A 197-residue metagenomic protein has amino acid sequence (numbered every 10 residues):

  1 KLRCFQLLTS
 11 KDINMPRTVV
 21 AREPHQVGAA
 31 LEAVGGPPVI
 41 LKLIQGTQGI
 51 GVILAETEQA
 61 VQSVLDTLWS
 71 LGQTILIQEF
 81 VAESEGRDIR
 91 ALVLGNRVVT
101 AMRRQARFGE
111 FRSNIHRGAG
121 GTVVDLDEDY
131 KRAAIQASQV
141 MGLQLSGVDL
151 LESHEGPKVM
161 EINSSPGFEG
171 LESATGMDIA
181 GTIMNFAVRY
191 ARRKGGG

Functional and structural regions predicted by a protein language model:
K1-G86, E128: Active-site nucleotide/adenylate-binding loops and adjacent lid/helix of ATP-dependent enzymes
N14, R97, Q144: Residue-level detector of anion-binding/catalytic polar loops
V20, V93-L94, E152: Generic beta-strand structural signal
V39, L76, T100, S146 (+1 more regions): Protein kinase-like catalytic core scaffold
G46, N96, S153-G156: Short strand-connecting beta-turns/loops that link adjacent beta-strands
I50-M141: Phosphate-binding site of ATP-dependent enzymes
Q78-E79, L143-H154: A short glycine-rich, hydrophobically flanked beta-strand micro-motif that places a catalytic Asp/Glu for divalent metal
Q139, E152-G197: C-terminal active-site "lid" helix and adjoining low-complexity regulatory extension at the edge of ATP-using catalytic
